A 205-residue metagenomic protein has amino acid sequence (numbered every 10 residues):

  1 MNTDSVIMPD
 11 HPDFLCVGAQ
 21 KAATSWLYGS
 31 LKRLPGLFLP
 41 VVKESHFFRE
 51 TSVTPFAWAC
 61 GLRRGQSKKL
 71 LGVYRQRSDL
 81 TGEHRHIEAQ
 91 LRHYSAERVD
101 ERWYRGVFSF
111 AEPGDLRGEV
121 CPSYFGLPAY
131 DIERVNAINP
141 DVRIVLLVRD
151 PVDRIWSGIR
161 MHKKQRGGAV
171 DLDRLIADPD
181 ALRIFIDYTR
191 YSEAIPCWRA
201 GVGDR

Functional and structural regions predicted by a protein language model:
M1-D115, E119-C121, I138, V152-G158 (+2 more regions): PAPS-dependent sulfotransferase catalytic core
V17, V145, Y188: Active-site-adjacent beta-strand anchor residues
W26, A129-Y130, E193: Generic recognition of short, well-ordered alpha-helical segments
G29, E133, P196: Active-site phosphate/pyrophosphate- and oxyanion-stabilizing loops and adjacent acidic/basic residues in soluble
V42-H46, E50, D141, R149-P151 (+1 more regions): The conserved 3'-phosphoadenosine-5'-phosphosulfate
A96-F110, Q165-R205: PAPS-dependent sulfotransferase catalytic domain
P122-G126: Adenylate-forming
L127-V145: ATP-dependent NMP and nucleoside kinases share a basic, alpha-helical "lid"
